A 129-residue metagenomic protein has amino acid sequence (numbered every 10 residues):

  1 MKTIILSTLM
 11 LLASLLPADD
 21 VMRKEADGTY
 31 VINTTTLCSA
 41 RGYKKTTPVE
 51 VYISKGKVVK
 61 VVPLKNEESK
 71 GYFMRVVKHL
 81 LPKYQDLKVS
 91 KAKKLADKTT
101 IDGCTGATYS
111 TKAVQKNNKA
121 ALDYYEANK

Functional and structural regions predicted by a protein language model:
M1-I4: Positively charged n-region of N-terminal signal peptides that target proteins for export
L9-P17: Hydrophobic h-region of N-terminal signal peptides that target proteins for export in Gram-negative bacteria
P17-K129: Flexible, solvent-exposed loop/hinge segments and secondary-structure transition points
